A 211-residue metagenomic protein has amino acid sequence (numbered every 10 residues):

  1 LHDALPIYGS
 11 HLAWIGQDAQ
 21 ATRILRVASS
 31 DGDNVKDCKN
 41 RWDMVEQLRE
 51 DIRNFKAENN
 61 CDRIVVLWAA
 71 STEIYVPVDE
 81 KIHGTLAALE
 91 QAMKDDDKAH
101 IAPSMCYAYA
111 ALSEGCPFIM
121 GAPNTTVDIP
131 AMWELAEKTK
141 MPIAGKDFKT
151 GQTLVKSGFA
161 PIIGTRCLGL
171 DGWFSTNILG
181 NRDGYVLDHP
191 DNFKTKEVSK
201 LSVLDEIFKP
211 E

Functional and structural regions predicted by a protein language model:
D3-L5: Short, small-residue-biased leader/transition segments that mark boundaries at the very start of proteins
I7-S104, I119: Rossmann-like NAD(P)-binding element
Q47, D51-N54, A110, A131 (+3 more regions): Alpha-helical scaffold segments in soluble metabolic enzymes
N60-V65, E114-C116, T139-M141, T165-L168: Short coil/turn connectors at secondary-structure junctions
V66-W68, M120-G121, I143-K146, L170-W173: General beta-strand structural signal in soluble alpha/beta enzymes
S71-I74, F118-I129, K149-L154: Gly/Ser/Thr-rich loops at beta-strand to alpha-helix junctions that form or flank small-molecule/cofactor-binding
E80-E114, G121-P142: Rossmann-fold NAD(P)-binding glycine/threonine-rich loop
E134, M141, Q152-E211: Active-site-lining helix/loop region of Rossmann-like oxidoreductase modules
